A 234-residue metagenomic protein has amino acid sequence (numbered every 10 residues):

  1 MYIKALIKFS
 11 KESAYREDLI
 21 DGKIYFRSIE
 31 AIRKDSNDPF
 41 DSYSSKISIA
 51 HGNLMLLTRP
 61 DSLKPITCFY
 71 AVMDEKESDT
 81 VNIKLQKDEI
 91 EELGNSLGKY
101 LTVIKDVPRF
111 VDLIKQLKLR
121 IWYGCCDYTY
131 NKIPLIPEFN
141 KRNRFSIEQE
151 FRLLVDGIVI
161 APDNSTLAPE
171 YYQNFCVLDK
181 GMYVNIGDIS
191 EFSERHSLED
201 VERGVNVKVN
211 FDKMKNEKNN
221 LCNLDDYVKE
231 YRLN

Functional and structural regions predicted by a protein language model:
M1-N234: NAD-dependent ADP-ribosyltransferases
